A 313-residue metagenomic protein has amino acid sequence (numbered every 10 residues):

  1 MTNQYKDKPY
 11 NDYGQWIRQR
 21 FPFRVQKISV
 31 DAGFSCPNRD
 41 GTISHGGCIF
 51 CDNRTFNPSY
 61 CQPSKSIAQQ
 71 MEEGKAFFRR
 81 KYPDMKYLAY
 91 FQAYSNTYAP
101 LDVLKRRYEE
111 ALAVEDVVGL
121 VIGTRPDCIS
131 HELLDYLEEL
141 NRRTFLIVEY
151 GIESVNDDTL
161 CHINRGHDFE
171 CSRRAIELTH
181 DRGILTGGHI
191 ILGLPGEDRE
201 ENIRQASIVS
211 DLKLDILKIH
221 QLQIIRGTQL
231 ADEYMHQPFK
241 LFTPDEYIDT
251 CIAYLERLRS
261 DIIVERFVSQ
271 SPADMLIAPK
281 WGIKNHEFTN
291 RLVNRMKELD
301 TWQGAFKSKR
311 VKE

Functional and structural regions predicted by a protein language model:
M1-L88: N-terminal [4Fe-4S]-dependent radical SAM core
T2-I17, F21-Q26, I216, I224-E313: Auxiliary Fe-S-binding modules of radical SAM enzymes
Q26-V30, Y87-A89, L120-I122, L146-Y150 (+3 more regions): Hydrophobic faces of well-ordered beta-strands that scaffold small-molecule active sites in alpha/beta enzyme cores
C48, L112-V117, R204-I219, F288-Q303: Structural recognition of alpha->loop->beta junctions
R54-G74, F78-L101, D116-I129, F145-C171 (+1 more regions): Core AdoMet radical
F78-Y82, Y108-E115, D135-F145, E177-D181: Acidic (Asp/Glu)-rich catalytic clusters
L101-E109, S130-E139, N202: Distinct, well-ordered alpha-helical segments
E170-Q229, D245-V268: Conserved C-terminal portion of the radical SAM core fold that forms the substrate/S-adenosylmethionine-binding
